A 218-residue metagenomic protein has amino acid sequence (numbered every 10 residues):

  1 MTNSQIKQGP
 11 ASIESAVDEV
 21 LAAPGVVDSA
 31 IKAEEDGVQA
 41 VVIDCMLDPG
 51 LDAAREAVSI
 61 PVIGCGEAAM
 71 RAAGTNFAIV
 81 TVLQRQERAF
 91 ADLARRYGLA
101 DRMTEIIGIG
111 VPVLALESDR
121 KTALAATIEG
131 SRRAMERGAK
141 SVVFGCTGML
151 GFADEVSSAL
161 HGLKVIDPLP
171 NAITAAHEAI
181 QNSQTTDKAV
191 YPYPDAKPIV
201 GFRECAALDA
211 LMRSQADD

Functional and structural regions predicted by a protein language model:
M1-P24, V82-D119, D209-D217: N-terminal glycine-rich anion-binding loop in soluble enzyme alpha/beta folds
S15-K32, T122-E129: Glycine-rich, highly charged phosphate/nucleotide-binding loops
A22-G25, A78-D92, A126-E129, S183-K197: A polyampholytic, Gly/Pro-enriched intrinsically disordered region
E35-C45, A139-T147: Periplasmic-binding protein-like
R55-T75, S158-A176: Short, acidic/small-residue loops that bind anionic groups at enzyme active sites
A123, R132-M135, A139-L150: Charge-patterned, long linear interaction tracts outside catalytic cores
K140, T147-A159, K164-P168: A C-terminal functional module that forms or caps the active site or interfaces directly with catalytic machinery
T174-A175, S183-D218: C-terminal functional extensions of proteins
